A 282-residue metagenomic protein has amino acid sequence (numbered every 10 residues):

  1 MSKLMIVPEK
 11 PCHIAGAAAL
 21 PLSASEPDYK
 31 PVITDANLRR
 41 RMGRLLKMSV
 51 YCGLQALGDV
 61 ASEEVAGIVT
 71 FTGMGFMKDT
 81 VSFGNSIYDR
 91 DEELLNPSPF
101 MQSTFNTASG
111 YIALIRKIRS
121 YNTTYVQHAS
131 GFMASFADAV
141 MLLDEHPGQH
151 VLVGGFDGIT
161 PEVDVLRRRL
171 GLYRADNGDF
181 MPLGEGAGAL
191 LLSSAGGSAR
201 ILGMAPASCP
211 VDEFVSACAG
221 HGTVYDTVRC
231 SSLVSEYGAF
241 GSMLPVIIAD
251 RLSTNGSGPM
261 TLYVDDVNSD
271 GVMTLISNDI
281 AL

Functional and structural regions predicted by a protein language model:
M1-Y121, V126, M133, M141-G148 (+1 more regions): Conserved "HGTGT" condensation-loop signature of ketosynthase/thiolase-family condensing enzymes that catalyze
F136: Short-chain dehydrogenase/reductase
